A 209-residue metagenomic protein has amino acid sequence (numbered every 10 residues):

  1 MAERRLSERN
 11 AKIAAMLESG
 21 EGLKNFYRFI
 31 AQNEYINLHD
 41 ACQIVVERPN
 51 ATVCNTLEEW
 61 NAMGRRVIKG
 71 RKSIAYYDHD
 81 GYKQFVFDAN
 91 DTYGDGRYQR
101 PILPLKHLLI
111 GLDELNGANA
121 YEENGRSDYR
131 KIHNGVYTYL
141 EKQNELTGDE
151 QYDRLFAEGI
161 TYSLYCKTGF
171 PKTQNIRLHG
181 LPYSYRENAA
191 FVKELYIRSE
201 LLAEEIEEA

Functional and structural regions predicted by a protein language model:
M1-A209: N-terminal accessory/interface modules of nucleic-acid-binding and processing proteins
